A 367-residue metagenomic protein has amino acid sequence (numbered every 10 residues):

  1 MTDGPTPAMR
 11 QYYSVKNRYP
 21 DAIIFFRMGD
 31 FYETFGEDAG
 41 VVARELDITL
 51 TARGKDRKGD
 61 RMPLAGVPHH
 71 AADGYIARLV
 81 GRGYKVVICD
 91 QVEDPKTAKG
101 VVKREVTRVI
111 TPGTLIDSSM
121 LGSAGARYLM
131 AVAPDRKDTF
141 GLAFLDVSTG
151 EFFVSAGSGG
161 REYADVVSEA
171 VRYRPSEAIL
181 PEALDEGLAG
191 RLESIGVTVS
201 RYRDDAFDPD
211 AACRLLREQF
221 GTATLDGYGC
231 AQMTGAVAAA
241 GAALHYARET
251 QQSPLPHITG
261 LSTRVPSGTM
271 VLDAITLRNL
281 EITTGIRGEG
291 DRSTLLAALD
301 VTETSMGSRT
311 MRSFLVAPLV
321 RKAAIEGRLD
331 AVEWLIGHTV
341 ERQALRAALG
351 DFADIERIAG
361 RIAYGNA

Functional and structural regions predicted by a protein language model:
M1-W334, Q343, A347-G350, D354-A363: Charged catalytic and DNA/RNA-contacting regions of genome-maintenance and nucleic-acid-processing enzymes
H338-T339: Short intracellular "coupling" helices and adjacent cytoplasmic loop segments at the cytosolic face of multi-pass
N366-A367: Short, intrinsically disordered, charge-balanced linker/junction segments flanking boundaries in proteins
